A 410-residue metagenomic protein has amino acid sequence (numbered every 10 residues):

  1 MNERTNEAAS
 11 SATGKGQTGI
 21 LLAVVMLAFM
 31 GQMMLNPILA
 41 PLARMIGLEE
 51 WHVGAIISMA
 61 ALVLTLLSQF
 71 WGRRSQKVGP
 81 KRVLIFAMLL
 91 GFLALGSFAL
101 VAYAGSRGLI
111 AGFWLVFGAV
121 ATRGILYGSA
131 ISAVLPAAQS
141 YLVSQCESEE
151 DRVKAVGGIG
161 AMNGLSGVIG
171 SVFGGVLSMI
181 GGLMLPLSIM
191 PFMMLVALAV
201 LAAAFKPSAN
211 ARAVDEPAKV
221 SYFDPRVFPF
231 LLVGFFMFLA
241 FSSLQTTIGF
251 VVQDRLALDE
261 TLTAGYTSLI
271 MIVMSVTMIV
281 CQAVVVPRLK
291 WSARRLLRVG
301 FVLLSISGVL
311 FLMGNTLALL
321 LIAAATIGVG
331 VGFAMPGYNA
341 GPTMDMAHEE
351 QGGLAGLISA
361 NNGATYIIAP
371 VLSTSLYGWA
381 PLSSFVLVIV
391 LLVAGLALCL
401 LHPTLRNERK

Functional and structural regions predicted by a protein language model:
N2-K15, K206-L232: Juxtamembrane intracellular "pre-TM" segments in multi-pass secondary transporters
S11-A61, P229, F238-A257: Helix-loop boundary and gating motifs at the non-cytosolic
L48-M59, K154-G158, A257-S275: Loop-to-transmembrane helix entry
L62-L66, Y266-L289: Transmembrane alpha-helices of Major Facilitator/SLC transporters
L67-P80, V280-A293, Y377: Helix-to-loop junctions at the C-terminal end of transmembrane segments in multipass secondary transporters
L89-F113, L303-N315: C-terminal ends and interior cores of transmembrane alpha-helices in multi-pass membrane transporters/permeases
R123-N163: Cytoplasmic helix-loop-helix junction between adjacent transmembrane helices in 12-TM secondary transporters
A293-Y338: C-terminal transmembrane helical hairpin of 12-TM major facilitator-type secondary transporters
